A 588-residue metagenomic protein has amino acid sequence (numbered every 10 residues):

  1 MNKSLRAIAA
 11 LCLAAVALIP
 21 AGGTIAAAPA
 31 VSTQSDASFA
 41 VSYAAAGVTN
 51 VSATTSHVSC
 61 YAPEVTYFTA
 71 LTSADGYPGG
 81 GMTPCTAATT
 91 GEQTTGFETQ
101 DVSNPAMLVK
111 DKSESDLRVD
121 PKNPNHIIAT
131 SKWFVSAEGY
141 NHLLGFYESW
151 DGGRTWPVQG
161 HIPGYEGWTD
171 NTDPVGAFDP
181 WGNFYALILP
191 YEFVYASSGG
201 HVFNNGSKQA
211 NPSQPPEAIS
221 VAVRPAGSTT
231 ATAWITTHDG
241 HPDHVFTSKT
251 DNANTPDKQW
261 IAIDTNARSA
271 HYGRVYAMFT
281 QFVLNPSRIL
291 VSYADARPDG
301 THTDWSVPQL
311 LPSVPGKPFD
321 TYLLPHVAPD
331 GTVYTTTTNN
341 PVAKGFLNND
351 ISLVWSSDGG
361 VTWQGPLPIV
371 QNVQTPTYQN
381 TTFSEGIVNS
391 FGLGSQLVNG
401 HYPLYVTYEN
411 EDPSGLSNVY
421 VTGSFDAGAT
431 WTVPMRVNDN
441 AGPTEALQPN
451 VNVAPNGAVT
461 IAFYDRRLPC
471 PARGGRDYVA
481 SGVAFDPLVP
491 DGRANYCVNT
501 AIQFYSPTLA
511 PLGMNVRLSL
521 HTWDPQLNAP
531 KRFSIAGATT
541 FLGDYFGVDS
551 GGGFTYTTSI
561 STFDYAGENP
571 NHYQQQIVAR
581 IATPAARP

Functional and structural regions predicted by a protein language model:
N2-A27: Secretory targeting and sorting signals
A28-P588: C-terminal PAP-associated
